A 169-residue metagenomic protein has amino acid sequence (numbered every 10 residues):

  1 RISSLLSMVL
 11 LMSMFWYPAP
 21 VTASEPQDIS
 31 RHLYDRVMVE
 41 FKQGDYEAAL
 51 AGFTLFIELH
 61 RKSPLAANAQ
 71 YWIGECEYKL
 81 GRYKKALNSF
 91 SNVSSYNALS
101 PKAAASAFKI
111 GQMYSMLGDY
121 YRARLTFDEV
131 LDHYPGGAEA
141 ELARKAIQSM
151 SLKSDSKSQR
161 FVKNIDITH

Functional and structural regions predicted by a protein language model:
R1-L5, P18-H169: Acidic, polar-rich low-complexity tracts and alpha-helical solenoid repeat scaffolds
L10-F15: Hydrophobic core
